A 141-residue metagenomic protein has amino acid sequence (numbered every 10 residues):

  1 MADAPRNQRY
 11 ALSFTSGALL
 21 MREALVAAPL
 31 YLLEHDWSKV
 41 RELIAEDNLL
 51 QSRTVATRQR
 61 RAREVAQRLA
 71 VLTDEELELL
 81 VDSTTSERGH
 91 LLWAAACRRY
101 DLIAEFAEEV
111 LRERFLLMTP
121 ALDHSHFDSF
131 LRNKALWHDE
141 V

Functional and structural regions predicted by a protein language model:
M1-W93: Eukaryotic partner-binding/assembly regions in large regulatory complexes
L20-E23, R61, R99, I103 (+1 more regions): Alpha-helical structural motif
L30, E109-E113, F130: Short amphipathic alpha-helical elements of helix-turn-helix/winged-helix folds
L77-V81, L117-H124, E140: Short acidic alpha-helical/loop segments enriched in Asp/Glu that coordinate divalent cations
H90-A94, R99-A121: Positively charged, polyanion-binding regions of nucleic-acid-associated proteins
N133-V141: Short, positively charged loop/turn segments that connect secondary-structure elements
